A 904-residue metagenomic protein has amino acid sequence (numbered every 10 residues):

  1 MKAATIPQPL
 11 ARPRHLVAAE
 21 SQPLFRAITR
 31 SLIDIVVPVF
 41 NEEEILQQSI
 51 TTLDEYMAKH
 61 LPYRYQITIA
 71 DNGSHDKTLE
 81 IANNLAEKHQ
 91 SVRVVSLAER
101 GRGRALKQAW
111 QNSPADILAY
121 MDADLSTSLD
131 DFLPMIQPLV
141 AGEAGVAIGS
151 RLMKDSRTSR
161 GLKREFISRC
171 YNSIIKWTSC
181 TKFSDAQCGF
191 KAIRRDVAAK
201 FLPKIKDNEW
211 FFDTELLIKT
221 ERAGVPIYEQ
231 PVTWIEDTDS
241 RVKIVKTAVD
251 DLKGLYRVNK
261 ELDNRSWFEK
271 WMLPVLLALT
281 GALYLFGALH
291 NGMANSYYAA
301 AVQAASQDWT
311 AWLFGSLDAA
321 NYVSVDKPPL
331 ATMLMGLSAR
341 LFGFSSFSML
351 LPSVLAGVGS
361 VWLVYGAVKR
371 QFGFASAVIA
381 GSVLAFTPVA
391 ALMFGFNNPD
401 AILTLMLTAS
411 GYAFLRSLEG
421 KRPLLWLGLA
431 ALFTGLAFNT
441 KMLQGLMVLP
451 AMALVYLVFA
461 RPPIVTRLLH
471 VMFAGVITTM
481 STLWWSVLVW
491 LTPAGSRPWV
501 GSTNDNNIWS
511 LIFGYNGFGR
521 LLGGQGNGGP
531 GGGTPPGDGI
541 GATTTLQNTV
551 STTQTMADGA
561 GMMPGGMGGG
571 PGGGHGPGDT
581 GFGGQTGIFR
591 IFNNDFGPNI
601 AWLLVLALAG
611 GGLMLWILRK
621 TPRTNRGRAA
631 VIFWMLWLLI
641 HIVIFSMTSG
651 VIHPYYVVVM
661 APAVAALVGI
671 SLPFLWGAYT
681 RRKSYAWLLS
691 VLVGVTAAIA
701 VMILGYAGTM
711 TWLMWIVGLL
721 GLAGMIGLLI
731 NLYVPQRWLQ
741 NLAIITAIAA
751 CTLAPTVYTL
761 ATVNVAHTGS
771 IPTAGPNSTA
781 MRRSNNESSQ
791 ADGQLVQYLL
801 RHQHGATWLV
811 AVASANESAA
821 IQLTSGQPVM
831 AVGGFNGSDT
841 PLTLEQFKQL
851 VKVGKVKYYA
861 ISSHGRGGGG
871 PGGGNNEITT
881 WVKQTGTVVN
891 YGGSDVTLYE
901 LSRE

Functional and structural regions predicted by a protein language model:
M1-L32, T178-C180, K204-F268: Hydrophobic helical membrane-anchoring modules
K2, N112, F268-S510, G514-G528 (+3 more regions): Membrane-integral, polyisoprenol-dependent glycosyltransferases of the GT-C/oligosaccharyltransferase superfamily
V37, L61-G73, V95-A98, F414: Short beta-strand/loop segment that forms part of the nucleotide-sugar
Y65-I69, L79-N112: Conserved donor nucleotide-binding strand/loop of the catalytic core
D71-L79, L125: A conserved acidic beta->alpha catalytic loop
L97-N112, I117-Y120, L129-W210, D237-K246 (+1 more regions): Acceptor/aglycone-binding surface of glycosyltransferases and processive sugar-polymer synthases
A678-S789: Transmembrane helical bundles and short interhelical boundary loops of multi-pass, membrane-embedded
A766, Q794-G805, E817-P828, E845-E904: Aromatic/acidic, Gly/Pro-rich catalytic loop(s) in extracytoplasmic/lumenal soluble domains of multi-pass membrane
